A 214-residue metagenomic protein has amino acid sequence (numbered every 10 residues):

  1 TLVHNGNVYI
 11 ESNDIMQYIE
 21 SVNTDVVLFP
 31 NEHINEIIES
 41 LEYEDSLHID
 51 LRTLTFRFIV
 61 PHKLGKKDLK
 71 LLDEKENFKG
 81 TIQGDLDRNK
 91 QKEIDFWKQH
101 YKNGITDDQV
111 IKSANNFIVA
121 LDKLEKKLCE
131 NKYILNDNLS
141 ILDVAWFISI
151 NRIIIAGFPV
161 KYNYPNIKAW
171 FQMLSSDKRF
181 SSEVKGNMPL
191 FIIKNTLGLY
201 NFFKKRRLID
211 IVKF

Functional and structural regions predicted by a protein language model:
T1-N89, V212-F214: GST-like domain detector, emphasizing the conserved glutathione-binding G-site in the N-terminal thioredoxin-like
M16-E20, I38-E42, I118-L121, E125 (+1 more regions): Non-transmembrane alpha-helical segments in soluble domains of secreted/periplasmic/extracellular proteins
E20, S149-I150, V184: Active-site-flanking alpha-helical
N23, L128-N131, K178: A general structural signal marking secondary-structure boundaries and capping sites
V27-F29, I134-D137, Y162, S181-K185: Short, hydrophobic secondary-structure boundary micro-motifs
I49-M173: GST-like fold's C-terminal all-alpha helical module
A156-F214: Long, positively charged, glycine-interspersed low-complexity recognition regions
